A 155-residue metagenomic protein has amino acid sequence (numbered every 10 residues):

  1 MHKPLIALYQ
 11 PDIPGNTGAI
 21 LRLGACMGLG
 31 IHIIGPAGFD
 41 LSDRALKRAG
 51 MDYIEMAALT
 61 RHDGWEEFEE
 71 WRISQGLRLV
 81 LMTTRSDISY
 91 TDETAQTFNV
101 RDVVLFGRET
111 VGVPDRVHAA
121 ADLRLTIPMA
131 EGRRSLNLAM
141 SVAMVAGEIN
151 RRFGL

Functional and structural regions predicted by a protein language model:
K3-G15: Short, glycine-rich nucleotide/cofactor-binding loops
Y9-Q10, G35, A57, L125-E131: Short beta->alpha connector loops at strand-helix junctions that form conserved, small/polar/Pro-enriched
D12-A19, R134-A139: Amphipathic alpha-helical repeat scaffolds
R22-L23, R116-V117: Hydrophobic/aromatic ligand-binding patch that stacks against planar heteroaromatic rings of cofactors or nucleotides
G30, R78, L123: Residue-level detector of anion-binding/catalytic polar loops
G30-P36: Short internal beta-strands
D43-P114: S-adenosyl-L-methionine/SAH cofactor-binding core of RNA-modifying enzymes
A120-L155: Structured adenosyl-cofactor binding patch, chiefly the S-adenosyl-L-methionine
